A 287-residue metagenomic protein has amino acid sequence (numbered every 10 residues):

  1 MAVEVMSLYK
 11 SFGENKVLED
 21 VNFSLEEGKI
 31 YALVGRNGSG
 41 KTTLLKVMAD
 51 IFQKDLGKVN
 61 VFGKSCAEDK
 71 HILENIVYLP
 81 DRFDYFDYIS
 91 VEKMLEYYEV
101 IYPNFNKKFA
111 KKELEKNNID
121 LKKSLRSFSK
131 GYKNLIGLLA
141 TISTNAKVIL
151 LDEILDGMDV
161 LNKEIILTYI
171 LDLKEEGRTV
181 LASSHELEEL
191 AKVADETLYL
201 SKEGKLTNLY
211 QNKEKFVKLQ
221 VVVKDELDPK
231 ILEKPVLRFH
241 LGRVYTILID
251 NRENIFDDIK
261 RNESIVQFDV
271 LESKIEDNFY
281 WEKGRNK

Functional and structural regions predicted by a protein language model:
V3, L18-D20: Conserved structural motif at the start of ABC-family nucleotide-binding domains
V34-R36: The feature captures the beta-strand-to-loop junction immediately N-terminal to the Walker
A49: Helix-to-loop junction immediately C-terminal to a conserved catalytic motif
G57-I72: Conserved ABC transporter NBD signature motif
D81-K133: ABC-family P-loop ATPase nucleotide-binding domains
I149-E153: Catalytic Walker B motif of ABC-type/P-loop ATPase nucleotide-binding domains
I165-N251: ABC transporter nucleotide-binding domain
R243-K287: C-terminal coupling/interaction segments
